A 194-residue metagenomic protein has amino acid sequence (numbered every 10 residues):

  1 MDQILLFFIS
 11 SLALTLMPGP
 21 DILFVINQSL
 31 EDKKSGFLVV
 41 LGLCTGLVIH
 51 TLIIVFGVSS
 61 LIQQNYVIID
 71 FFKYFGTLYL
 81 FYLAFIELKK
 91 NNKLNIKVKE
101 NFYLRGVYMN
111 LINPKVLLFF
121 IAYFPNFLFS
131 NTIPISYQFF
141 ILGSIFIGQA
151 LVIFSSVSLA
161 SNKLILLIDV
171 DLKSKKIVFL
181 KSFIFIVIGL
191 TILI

Functional and structural regions predicted by a protein language model:
D2-D70, A122-L142: Juxtamembrane transmembrane-helix termini in multi-pass membrane transport proteins
L12, L16, I49, F85 (+3 more regions): Hydrophobic/aromatic residues within the transmembrane alpha-helices of Major Facilitator Superfamily
G46, H50-V58, L80-L83, L117 (+2 more regions): Alpha-helical transmembrane segments and their lipid-water interface positions in multi-pass membrane proteins
T51-F56, I112-F124, I184-I194: Hydrophobic alpha-helical transmembrane segments in multi-pass integral membrane proteins
Q63-N92, I153, I165-I194: Selective transmembrane alpha-helices of multi-pass membrane proteins
K89-F102: Flexible cytoplasmic inter-helical loops of multi-pass small-molecule transporters
Q138-K163: Hydrophobic alpha-helical transmembrane segments of multi-pass membrane transport proteins, especially secondary
